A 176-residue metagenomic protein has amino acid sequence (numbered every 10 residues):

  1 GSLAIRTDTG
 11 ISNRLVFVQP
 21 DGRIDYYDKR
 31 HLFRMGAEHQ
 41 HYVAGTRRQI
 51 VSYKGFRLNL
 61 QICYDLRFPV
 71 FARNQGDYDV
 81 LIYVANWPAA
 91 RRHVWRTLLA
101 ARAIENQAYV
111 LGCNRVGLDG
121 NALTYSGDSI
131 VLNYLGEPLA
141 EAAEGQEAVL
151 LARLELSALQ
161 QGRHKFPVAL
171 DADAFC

Functional and structural regions predicted by a protein language model:
G1-T7, V116: Short beta-strand-to-loop element that shapes/binds the nucleotide-sugar donor at the catalytic cleft/hinge
R6-G76, A90-T97, Q161-V168: Active-site catalytic loop in hydrolytic enzyme cores
R14-F17, Q49, S129-V131, V149-A152: Short beta-strand scaffold segments in enzyme catalytic cores
Y27, V51, C113, A142 (+1 more regions): Hydrophobic residues at beta-strand termini and immediately following loops that shape nucleotide-binding pockets
K29, Y53, Y134, E144 (+1 more regions): Active-site donor-binding loop signature of nucleotide-sugar glycosyltransferases
H31, G117, Q146, L156-A158: Residue-level detector of flexible, active-site-proximal loop/helix-junction positions within diverse enzyme catalytic
L66-A148: CN hydrolase (nitrilase-like) catalytic-core segments centered on the catalytic cysteine and neighboring Lys/Glu
L151-C176: Short, basic/aromatic-enriched C-terminal tail that caps enzymatic domains
